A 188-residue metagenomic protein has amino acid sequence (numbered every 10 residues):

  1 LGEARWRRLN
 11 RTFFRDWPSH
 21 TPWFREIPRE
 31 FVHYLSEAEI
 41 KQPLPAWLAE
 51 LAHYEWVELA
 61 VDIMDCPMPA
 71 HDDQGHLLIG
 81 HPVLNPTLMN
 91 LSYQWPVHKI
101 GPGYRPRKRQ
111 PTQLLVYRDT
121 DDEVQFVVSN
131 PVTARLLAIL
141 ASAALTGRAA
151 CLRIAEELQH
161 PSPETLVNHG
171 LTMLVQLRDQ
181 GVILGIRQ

Functional and structural regions predicted by a protein language model:
L1-D73, V127-Q188: Long, charge-rich, low-complexity alpha-helical segments
G75-I79: Short aromatic-glycine motifs in intrinsically disordered, low-complexity regions
H81, P86-S142: Low-complexity, glycine/alanine/valine/leucine- and proline-rich hydrophobic stretches
